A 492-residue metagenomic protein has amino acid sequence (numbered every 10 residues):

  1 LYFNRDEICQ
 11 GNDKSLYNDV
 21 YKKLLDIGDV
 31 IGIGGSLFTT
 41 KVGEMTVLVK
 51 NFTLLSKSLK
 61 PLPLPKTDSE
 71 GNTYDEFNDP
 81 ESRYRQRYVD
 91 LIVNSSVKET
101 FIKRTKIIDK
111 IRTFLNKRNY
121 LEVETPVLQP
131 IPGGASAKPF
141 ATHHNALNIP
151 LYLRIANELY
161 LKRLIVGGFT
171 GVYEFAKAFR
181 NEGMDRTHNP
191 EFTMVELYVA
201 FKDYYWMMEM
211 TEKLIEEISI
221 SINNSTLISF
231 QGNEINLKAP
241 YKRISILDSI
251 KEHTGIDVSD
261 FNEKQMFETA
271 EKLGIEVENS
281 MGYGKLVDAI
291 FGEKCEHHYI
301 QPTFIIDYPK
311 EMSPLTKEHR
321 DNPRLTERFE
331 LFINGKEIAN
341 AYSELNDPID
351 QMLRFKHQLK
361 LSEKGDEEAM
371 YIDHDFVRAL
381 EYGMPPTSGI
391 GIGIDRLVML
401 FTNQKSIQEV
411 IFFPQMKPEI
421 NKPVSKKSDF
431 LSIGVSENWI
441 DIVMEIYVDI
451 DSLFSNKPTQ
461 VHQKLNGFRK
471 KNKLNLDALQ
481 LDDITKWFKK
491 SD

Functional and structural regions predicted by a protein language model:
L1-K422: Class II aminoacyl-tRNA synthetase catalytic cores and aaRS-like
N421-D492: C-terminal extensions
